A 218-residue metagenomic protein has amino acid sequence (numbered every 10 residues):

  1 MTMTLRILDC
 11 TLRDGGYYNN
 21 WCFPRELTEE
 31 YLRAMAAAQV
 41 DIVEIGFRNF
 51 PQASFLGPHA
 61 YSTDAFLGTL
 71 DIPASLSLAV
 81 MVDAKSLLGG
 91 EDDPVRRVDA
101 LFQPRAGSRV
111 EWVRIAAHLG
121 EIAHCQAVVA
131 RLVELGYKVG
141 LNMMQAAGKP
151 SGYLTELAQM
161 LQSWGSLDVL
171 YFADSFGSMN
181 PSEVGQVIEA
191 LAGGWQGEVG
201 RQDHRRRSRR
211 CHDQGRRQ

Functional and structural regions predicted by a protein language model:
M1-D14, N19: N-terminal amphipathic alpha-helix/helix-capping segment at the start of soluble metabolic enzymes
L8, A79, G140, G200-Q202: Structural detector of well-ordered beta-strand residues that form the stable sheet scaffold of enzyme domains
G15, M35, V113, L170: Conserved, mostly hydrophobic/aromatic
L27-V40: Alpha-helical scaffold segments that flank or form the walls of functional sites
L32, F102, V129, A158 (+2 more regions): Generic hydrophobic/aromatic pocket-lining and core-packing "Φ" positions
V40, V110, S166-L167, Q196: A structural motif
I42, F47-M160: Active-site beta->alpha loop and helix N-cap motifs at the rims of alpha/beta catalytic domains
Y171-Q218: Catalytic alpha/beta core domains of metabolic enzymes, predominantly
